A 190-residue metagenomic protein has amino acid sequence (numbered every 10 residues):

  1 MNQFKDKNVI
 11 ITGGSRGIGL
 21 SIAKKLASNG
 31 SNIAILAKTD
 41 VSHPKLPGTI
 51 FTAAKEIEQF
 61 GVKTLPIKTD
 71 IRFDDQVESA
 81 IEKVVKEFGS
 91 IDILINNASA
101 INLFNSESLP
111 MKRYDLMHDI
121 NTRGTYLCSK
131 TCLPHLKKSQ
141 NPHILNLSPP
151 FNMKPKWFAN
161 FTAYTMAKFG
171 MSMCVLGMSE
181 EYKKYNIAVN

Functional and structural regions predicted by a protein language model:
K7, V62-K63, S90-I91, L136-P150 (+1 more regions): Active-site loop of short-chain dehydrogenase/reductase
S15-R16: Conserved glycine-rich cofactor-binding loop
N29-T52: Conserved glycine-rich Rossmann-like NAD(P)H-binding loop of the short-chain dehydrogenase/reductase
G48, K68-A80, M111: The beta1-alpha1 cofactor-binding region of Rossmann-like NAD(H)/NADP(H)-dependent oxidoreductases
N105-L116: Substrate-binding pocket helix/loop in short-chain dehydrogenase/reductase
S129-K130, L176: A short, exposed helix-loop element centered on a Lys and neighboring polar residues
K137, L145-K184: Catalytic loop of short-chain dehydrogenase/reductase
